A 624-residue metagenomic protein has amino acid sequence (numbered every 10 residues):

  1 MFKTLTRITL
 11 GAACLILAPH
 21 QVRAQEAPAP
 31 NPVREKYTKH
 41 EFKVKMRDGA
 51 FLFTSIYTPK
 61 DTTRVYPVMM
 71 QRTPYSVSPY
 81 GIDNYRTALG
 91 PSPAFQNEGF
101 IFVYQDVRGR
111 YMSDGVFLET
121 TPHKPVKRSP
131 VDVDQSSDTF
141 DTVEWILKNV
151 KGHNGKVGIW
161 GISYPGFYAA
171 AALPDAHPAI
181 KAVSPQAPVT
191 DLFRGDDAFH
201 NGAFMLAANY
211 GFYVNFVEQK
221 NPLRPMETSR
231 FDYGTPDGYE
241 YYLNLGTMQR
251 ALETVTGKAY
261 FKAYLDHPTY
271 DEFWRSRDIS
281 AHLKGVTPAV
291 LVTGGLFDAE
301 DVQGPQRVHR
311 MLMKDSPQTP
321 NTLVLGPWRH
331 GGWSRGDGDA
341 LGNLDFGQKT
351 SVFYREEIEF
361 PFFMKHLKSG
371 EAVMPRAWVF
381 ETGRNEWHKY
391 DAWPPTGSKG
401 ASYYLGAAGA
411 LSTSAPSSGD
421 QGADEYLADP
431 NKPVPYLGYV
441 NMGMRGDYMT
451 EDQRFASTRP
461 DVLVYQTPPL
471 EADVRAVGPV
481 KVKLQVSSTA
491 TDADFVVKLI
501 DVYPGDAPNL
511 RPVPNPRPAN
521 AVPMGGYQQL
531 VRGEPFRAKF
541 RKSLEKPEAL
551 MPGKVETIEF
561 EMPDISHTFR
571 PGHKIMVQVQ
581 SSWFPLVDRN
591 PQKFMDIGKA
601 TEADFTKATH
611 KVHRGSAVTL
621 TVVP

Functional and structural regions predicted by a protein language model:
A27-R64, Q466-A472, K546, L550: N-terminal cap/lid segment of alpha/beta-hydrolase-fold proteins
P59-N149, D197-A198, F204, R335-F346 (+4 more regions): Cap/lid segment of the alpha/beta-hydrolase catalytic domain
Y85-A88, N97, E119-D132, S136 (+1 more regions): Accessory cap/linker subdomain of secreted extracellular hydrolases
K151-S163: Alpha/beta-hydrolase fold nucleophile elbow
G161-A171: Glycine-rich nucleophile elbow surrounding the catalytic serine of serine-hydrolase chemistry
D232, L243-G246, W333, G338-P624: C-terminal, loop-rich substrate-recognition/catalytic regions characterized by aromatic stacking residues
V286, V292-G294: Short beta-strand/loop motif that positions the catalytic acidic residue of the alpha/beta-hydrolase fold
Q303-N321: Active-site-adjacent alpha-helix of alpha/beta-hydrolase-fold enzymes
